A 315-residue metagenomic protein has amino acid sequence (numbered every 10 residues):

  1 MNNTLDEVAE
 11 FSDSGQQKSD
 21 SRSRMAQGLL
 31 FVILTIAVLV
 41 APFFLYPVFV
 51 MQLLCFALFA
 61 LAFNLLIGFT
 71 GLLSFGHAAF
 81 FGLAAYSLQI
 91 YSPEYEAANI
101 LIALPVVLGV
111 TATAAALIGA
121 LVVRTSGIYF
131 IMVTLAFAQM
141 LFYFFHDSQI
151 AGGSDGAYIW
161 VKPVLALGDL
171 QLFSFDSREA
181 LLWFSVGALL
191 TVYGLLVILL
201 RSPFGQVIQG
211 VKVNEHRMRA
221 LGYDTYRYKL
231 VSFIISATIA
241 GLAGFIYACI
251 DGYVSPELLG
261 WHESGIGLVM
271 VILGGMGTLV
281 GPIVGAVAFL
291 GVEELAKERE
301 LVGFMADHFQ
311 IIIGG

Functional and structural regions predicted by a protein language model:
N2-G315: Transmembrane alpha-helices and adjacent helix-loop boundaries
